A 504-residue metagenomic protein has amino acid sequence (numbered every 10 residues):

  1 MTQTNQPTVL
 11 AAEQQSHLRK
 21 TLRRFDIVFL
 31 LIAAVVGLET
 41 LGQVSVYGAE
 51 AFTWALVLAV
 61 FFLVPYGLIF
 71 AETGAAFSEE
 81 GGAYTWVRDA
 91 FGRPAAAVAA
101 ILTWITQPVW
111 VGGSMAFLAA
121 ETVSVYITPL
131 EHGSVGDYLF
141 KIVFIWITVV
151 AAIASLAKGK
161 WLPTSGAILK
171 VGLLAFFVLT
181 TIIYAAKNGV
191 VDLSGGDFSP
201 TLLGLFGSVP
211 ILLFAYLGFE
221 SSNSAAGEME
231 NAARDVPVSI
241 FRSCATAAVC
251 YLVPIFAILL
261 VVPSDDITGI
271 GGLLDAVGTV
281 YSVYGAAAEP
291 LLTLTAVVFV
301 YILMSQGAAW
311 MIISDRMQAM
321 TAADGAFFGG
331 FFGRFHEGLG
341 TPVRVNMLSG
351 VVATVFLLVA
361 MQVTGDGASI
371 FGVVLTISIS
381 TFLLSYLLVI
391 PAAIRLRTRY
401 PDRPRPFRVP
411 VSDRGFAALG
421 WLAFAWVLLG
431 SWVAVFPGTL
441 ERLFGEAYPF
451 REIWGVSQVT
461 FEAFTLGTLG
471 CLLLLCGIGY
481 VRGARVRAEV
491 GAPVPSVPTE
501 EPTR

Functional and structural regions predicted by a protein language model:
M1-T53, V57, L63-L68, L193-G196 (+1 more regions): Membrane-interface "cap" regions at the ends of multi-pass membrane proteins
L18, F52-T53, P129-G136, T164-T293 (+1 more regions): Helix-loop-helix junctions that connect adjacent transmembrane segments in multi-pass membrane transporters
L18, G74, V143-L169, G227-E228 (+2 more regions): Membrane-water interface regions at transmembrane-helix termini and the short interhelical loops of multi-pass membrane
S45-L56, A120, V125-D137, L156-A167 (+4 more regions): Transmembrane helix-loop boundary segments of multi-pass membrane transporters
V46-Y47, P65-I145, V150-I153, V300-M317 (+2 more regions): Hydrophobic transmembrane alpha-helices that form the core helical bundles of multi-pass secondary transporters
L58, Y126-A157, L174-V178, S349-V352 (+1 more regions): Transmembrane alpha-helical segments of multi-pass small-molecule transport proteins
T85-W86, G92, S124-P129, S239-A308 (+1 more regions): TM-loop-TM module centered on a large, flexible mid-protein loop between adjacent transmembrane helices in multi-pass
G372, I377-S385, S412-R504: A generic transmembrane alpha-helix motif of multi-pass inner-membrane proteins
